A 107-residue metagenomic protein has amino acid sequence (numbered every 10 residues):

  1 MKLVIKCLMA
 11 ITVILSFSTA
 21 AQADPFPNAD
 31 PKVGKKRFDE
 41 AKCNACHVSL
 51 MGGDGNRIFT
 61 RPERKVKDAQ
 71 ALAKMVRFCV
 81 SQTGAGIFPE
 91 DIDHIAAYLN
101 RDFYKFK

Functional and structural regions predicted by a protein language model:
M1-M9: Bacterial N-terminal signal peptides that target proteins for export
L8-S16: Bacterial N-terminal signal peptides
T19-D39, G84: Electrostatic cytochrome c docking/interface patches
A29, V33, A71-M75, H94 (+1 more regions): Extracytoplasmic/secreted proteins, especially bacterial periplasmic and envelope-associated proteins
G34, E40-L50, I95, L99: The canonical Cys-X-X-Cys-His
F59-V66: Short cysteine/histidine-rich metal-coordination sites, predominantly Zn2+-binding motifs
Q70-D91: Short Fe-S-cluster ligation motifs
A85-K107: C-terminal capping alpha-helices of c-type cytochrome domains
